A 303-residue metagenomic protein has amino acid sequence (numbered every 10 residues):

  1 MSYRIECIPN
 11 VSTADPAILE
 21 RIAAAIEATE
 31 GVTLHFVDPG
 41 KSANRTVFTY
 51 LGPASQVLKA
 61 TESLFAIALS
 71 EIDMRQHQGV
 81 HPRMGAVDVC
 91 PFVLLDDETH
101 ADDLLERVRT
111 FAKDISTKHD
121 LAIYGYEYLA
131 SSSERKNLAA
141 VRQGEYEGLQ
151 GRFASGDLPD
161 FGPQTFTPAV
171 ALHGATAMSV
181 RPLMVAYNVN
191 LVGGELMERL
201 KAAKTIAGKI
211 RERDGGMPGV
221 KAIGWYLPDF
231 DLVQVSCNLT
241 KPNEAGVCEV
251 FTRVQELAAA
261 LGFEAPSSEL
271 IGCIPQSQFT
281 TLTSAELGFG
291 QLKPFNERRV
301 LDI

Functional and structural regions predicted by a protein language model:
M1-I303: Long, contiguous binding/interaction regions
